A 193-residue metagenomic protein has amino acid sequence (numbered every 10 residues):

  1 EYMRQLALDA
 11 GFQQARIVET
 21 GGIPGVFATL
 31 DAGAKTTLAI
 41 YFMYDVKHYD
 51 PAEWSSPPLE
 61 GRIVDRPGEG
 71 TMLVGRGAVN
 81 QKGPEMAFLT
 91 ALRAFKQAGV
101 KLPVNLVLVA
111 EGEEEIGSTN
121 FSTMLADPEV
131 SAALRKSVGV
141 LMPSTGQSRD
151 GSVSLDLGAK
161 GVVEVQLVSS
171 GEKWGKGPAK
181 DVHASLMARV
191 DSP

Functional and structural regions predicted by a protein language model:
E1-T36, E60-G61: A non-catalytic alpha/beta surface segment that caps or lines the substrate-entry region of metallo-dependent hydrolase
E19-T20, L30-D31, F42-Y44, A110-G112 (+1 more regions): Active-site-proximal beta-strand/loop segments in catalytic clefts of secreted hydrolases
G22-P24, P57, S137, V163: Residues that flank catalytic or metal-binding motifs in active/ligand-binding sites
T29, Y41-M43, Q166-S170: Residue-level recognition of well-ordered beta-strand positions that form the cores of beta-sheet-rich folds across
K35-A110: Active-site metal-coordination/substrate-binding segment of hydrolases, especially metallo-dependent peptidases
G77-P193: Fold-level recognition of mixed alpha/beta catalytic cores in primary-metabolism enzymes, strongest
